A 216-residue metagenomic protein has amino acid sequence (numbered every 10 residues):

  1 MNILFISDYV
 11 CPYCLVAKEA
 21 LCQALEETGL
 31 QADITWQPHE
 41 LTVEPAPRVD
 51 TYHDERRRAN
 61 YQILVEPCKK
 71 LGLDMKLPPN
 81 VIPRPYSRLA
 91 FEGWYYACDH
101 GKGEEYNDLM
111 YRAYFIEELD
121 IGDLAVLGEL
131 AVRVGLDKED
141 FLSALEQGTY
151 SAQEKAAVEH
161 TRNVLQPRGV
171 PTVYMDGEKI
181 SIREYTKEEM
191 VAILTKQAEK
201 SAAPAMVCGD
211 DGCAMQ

Functional and structural regions predicted by a protein language model:
I3, V16-L30, R112-Q216: C-terminal cap of thioredoxin/glutaredoxin-like
S7-V10: Short pre-active-site segment immediately N-terminal to redox-active cysteine/selenocysteine motifs in thiol-based
L15-Y114, C213: Structural alpha/beta surface segment adjacent to cysteine/selenocysteine redox centers across thiol/disulfide enzymes
